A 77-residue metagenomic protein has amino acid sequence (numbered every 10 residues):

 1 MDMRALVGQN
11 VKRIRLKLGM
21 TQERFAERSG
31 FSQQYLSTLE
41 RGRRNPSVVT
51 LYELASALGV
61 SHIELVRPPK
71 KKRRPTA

Functional and structural regions predicted by a protein language model:
M1-K17: A short, Lys/Arg-rich alpha-helix, primarily the initiator
L16, E27, S56: Alpha-helical residues within the helix-turn-helix
G19-T38: Short alpha-helical DNA-recognition segment
Q22, Q33, R43-R44, H62: The DNA-contacting recognition helix of HTH DNA-binding domains and analogous helical DNA-recognition elements
R43-S56: Short, basic-rich loop-to-helix N-cap that marks the start of a DNA-contacting helix
S56, E64-A77: Short, charged recognition helix plus adjacent turn of helix-turn-helix-like nucleic-acid-binding domains
